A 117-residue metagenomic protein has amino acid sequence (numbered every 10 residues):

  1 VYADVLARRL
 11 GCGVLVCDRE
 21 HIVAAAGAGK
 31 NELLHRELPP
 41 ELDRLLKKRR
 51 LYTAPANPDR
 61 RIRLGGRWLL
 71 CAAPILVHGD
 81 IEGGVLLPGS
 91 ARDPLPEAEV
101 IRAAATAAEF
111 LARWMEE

Functional and structural regions predicted by a protein language model:
V1-L64: Structured interaction and signal-relay segments at domain junctions
V1-R9, E37-R44, K48-Y52, G84 (+1 more regions): Juxtadomain coupling helices with adjacent low-complexity linkers
R63, R67, P96-E99: Short amphipathic alpha-helical interaction segments
L64-L76: A short beta-strand signature within small-molecule sensing/ligand-binding domains used in signal transduction
I75-V85: Short hydrophobic/glycine-rich mini-motifs in sensory/regulatory modules that couple input to downstream signaling
